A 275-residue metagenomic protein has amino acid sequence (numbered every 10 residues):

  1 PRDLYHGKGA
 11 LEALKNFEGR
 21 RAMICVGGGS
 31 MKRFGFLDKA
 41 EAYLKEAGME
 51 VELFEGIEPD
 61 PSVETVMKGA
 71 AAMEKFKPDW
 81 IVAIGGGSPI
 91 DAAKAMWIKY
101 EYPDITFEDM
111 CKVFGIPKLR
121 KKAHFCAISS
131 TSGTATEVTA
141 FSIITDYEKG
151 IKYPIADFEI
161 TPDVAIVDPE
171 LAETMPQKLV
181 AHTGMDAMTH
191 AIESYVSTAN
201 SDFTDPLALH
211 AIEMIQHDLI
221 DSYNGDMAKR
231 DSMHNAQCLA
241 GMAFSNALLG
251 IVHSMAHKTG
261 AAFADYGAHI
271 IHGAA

Functional and structural regions predicted by a protein language model:
P1-W80: ATP/NTP phosphate-donor binding region
D3, A22-M23, E52, D79-V82 (+6 more regions): Structural motif
K15, D38-E41, E52, M67-A70 (+6 more regions): Predominant activation on well-ordered alpha-helical scaffold segments within soluble catalytic domains
K68-A70, P89-P103, V138-T139: Short Gly/Thr/Asp-enriched flexible loops that form oxyanion-binding sites at enzyme active sites
P78-K94, S130-T136: Glycine/serine-rich anion-binding loops at beta->alpha junctions that coordinate negatively charged ligand groups
E101-N200: A glycine/threonine-rich phosphate-anchoring loop and its flanking beta-alpha core in nucleotide/phosphate-binding
S194-A275: Active-site segments that bind and position negatively charged phosphate/pyrophosphate groups
